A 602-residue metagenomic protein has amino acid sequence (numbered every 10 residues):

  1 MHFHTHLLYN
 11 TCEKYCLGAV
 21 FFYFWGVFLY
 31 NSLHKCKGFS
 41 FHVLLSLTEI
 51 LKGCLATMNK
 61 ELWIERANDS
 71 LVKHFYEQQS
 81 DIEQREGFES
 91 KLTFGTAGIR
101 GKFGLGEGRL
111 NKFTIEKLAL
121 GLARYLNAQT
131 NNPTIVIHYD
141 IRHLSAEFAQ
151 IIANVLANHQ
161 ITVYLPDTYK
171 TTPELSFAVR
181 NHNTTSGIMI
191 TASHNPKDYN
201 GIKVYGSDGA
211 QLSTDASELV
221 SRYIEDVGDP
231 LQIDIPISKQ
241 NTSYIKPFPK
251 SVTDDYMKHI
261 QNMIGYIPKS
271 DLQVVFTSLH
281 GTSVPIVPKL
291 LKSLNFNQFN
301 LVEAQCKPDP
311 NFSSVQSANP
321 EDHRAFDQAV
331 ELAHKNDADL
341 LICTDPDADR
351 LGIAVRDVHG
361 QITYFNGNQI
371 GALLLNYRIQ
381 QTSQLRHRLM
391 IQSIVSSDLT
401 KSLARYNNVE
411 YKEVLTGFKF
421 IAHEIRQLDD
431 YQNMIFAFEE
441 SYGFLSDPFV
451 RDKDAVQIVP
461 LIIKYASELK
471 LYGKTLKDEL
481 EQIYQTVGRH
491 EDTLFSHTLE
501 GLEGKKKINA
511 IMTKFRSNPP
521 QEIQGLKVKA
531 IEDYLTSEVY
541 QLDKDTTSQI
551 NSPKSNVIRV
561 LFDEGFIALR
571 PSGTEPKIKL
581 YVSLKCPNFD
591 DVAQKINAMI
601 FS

Functional and structural regions predicted by a protein language model:
N10, K14-Y15, V20-F21, N31-L33 (+2 more regions): N-terminal amphipathic/hydrophobic targeting modules at extreme N-termini, encompassing cleavable Sec/SRP-type signal
K60-I152, H159, I245-L272, T282: An N-terminal, well-structured beta->alpha segment
E83-L92, N200-D327, L332-A333: Gly/Ser/Thr-enriched, mixed-charge loops and adjacent short helices that form phosphate/oxyanion-binding elements
S90-G108, S278-I286, F438-G443, P448-V456 (+1 more regions): Conserved phosphate/anionic-ligand binding catalytic regions in large, soluble enzymes, centered on
V136-Y199, F296-G352: N-terminal small/polar loop signature for handling phosphorylated ligands or for N-terminal nucleophile
S207-A210, R222, G228, E331-Q392 (+1 more regions): Replace "Mg2+/Mn2+-dependent" with "divalent metal-dependent
H334, A338-L340, Q361, Q381 (+4 more regions): Phosphate-binding and adjacent anionic-ligand microenvironments
